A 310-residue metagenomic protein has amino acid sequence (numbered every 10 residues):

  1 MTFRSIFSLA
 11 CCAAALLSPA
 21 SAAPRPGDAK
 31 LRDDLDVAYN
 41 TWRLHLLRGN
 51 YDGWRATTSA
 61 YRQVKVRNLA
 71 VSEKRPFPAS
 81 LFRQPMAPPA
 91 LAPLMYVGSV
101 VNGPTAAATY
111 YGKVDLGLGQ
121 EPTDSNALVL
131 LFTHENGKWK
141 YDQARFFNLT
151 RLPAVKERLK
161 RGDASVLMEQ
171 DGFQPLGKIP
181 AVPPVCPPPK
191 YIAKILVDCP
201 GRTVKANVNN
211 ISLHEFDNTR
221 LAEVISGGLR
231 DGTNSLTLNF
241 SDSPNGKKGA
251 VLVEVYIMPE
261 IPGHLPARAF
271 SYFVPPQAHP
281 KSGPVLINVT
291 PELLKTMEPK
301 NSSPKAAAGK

Functional and structural regions predicted by a protein language model:
M1-L9: Bacterial N-terminal signal peptides that target proteins for export
L9-L16: Bacterial N-terminal signal peptides
P19-P24: Boundary at the C-terminal end of the N-terminal hydrophobic targeting segment
K30-D33, L44-L47, S59-Q63, V114 (+3 more regions): Beta-strand-rich recognition domains
D36-R43, Y51, R55, V129: Extracytoplasmic/secreted envelope proteins and their assembly/folding machinery, especially bacterial periplasmic
R48-R75: Short, well-ordered alpha-helical segments enriched in acidic and aromatic residues
R75-V129: Surface-exposed, charged secondary-structure patches
L213-S226: Short, solvent-exposed S/T- and G/P-enriched segments that are highly enriched in secreted/extracellular and lumenal
